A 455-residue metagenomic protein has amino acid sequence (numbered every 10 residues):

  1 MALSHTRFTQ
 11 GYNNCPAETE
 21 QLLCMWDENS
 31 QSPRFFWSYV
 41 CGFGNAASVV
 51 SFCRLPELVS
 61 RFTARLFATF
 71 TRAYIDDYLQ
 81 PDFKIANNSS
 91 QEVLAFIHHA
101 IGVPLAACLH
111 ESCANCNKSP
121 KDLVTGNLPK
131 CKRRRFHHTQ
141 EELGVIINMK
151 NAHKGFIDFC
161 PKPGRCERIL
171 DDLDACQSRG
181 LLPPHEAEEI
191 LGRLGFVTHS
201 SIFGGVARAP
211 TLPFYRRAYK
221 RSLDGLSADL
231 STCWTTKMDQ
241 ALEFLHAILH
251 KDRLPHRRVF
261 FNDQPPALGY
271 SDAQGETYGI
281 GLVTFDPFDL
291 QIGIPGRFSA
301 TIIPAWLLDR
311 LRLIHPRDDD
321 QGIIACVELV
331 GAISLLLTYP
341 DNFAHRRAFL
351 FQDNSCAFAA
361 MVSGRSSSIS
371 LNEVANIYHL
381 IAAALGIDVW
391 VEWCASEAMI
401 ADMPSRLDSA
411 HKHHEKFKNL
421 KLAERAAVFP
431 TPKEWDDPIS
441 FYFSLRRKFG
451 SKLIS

Functional and structural regions predicted by a protein language model:
M1-R7, G144, N262-Y278: Two-metal-ion RNase H-like nuclease active-site motif
L3-Y12, A17-E18, P33-A68, N88 (+5 more regions): Conserved pre-motif C helix in the palm subdomain of viral-like polymerases
T6-F36, R54-R61, G155-R165, G204 (+1 more regions): Reverse-transcriptase-like RNA-dependent polymerase core
T9-C15, L66-P120, N151, V197 (+1 more regions): Catalytic palm subdomain of template-directed nucleic-acid polymerases, centered on the conserved carboxylate motif
S30-L58, A175, P287-V330, C356-R365: A short, polar/acidic, helix/strand-boundary loop motif
R72, D82, L337-A401, R406: RNase H catalytic domain
F136-R258, D402: C-terminal reverse transcriptase regions that engage the nucleic-acid substrate
E141, I146-N151, L385-F449: C-terminal functional segments of enzyme domains
